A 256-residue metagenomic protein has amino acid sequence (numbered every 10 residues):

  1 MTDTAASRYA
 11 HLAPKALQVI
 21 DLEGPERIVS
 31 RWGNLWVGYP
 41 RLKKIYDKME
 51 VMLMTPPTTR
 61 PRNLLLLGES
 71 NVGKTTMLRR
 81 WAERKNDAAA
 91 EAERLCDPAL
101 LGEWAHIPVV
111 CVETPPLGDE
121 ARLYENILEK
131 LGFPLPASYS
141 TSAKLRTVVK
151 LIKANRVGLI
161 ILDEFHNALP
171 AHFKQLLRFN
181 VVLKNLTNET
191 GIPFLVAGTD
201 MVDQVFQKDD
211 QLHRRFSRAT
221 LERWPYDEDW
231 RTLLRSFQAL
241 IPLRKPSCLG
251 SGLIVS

Functional and structural regions predicted by a protein language model:
M1-R62, D87, E91-E93: A short, basic N-terminal segment
R8-D21, Y46, L95, G102-H106 (+4 more regions): Mid-core helix/loop region of P-loop NTP-binding domains shared across ATPases and GTPases
T58-R80: Walker A/P-loop nucleotide-binding motif
P61-L65, V109, L159: Residue-level preference for the first positions of well-ordered beta-strands
G68-E69, M201, P225-D227: Charged interaction scaffolds used for protein-protein
R84-D97, F133-L135: Post-Walker A helix-loop "phosphate-sensing" segment adjacent to the P-loop in P-loop NTPases
E164, V196-V202: A short beta-strand-to-loop transition that corresponds to the Sensor-1 phosphate-sensing loop of AAA+ P-loop ATPases
Q207-R223: A short helix-turn-beta junction within AAA+ P-loop NTPase domains corresponding to the substrate/partner-engaging
